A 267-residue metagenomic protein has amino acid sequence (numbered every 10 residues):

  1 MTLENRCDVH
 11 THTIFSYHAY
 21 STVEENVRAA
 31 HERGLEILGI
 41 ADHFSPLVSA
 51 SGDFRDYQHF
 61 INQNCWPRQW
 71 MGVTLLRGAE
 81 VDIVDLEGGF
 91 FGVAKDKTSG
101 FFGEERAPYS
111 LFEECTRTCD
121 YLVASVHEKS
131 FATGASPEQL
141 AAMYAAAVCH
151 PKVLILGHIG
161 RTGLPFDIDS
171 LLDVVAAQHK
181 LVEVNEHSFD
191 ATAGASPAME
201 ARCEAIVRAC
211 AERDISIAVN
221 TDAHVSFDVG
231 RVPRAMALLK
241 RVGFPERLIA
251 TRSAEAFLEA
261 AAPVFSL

Functional and structural regions predicted by a protein language model:
M1-T13, T22-V23, R28, A145-A146 (+2 more regions): Charged catalytic cores and adjacent phosphate/nucleic-acid-binding surfaces used for phosphate/nucleic-acid chemistry
H12-F15, F44-L47, E128-S130, S188-A191: A short, flexible beta-alpha/helix-coil linker loop
F15-F54: Metal-associated gating/positioning segment near the N- to mid-region
Y17, S51, G134, P197 (+1 more regions): Charge-dense, low-complexity intrinsically disordered segments
R33-G34, A94-K95, M236, P245-E246: Short, charged/polar low-complexity linear motifs in solvent-exposed/disordered segments
L38, L75, I217: Hydrophobic anchor at the start of a short beta-strand that flanks the dinucleotide cofactor-binding loop
F44, V48-E183, K240-V242, A261-L267: Extended substrate/RNA-proximal surfaces in nucleic-acid metabolism proteins
